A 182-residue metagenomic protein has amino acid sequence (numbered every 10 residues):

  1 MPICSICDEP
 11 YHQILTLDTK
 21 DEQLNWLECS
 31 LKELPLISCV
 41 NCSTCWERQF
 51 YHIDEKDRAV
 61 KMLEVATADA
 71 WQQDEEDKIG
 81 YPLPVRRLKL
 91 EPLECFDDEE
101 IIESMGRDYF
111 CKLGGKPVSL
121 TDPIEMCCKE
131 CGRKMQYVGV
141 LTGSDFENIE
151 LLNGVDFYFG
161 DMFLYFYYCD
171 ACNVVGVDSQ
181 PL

Functional and structural regions predicted by a protein language model:
M1-L182: Preference for intrinsically disordered or flexible, low-complexity segments and adjacent hinge/connector residues
